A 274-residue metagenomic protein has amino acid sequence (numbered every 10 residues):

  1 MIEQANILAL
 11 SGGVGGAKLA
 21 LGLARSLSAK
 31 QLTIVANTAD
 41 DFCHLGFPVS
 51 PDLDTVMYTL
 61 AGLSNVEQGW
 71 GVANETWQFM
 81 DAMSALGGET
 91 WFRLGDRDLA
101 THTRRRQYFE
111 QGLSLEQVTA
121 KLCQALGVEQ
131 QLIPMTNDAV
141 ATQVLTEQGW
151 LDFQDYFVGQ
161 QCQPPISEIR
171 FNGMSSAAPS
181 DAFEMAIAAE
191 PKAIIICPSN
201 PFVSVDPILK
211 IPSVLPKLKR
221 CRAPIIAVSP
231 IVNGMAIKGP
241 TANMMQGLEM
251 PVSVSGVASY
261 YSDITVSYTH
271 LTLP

Functional and structural regions predicted by a protein language model:
I2-V49, Q117-A120: N-terminal phosphate-binding or glycine-rich loops at protein starts, especially the Walker A/P-loop of NTPases
A29-K30, C221-P224: A short helix->loop->beta-strand "cap" motif at the edges of active sites that frequently abuts
A36-F171: Electropositive, gly/pro-rich neighborhoods at or near active sites that engage anionic ligands
L53-L60, I237-G256: Acidic, Ser/Thr-rich peripheral helices and adjacent loops at domain boundaries
P165-I187: Active-site glycine-rich loop that binds ribose-phosphate moieties when present
I208-L215: Charged helix-capping and loop-helix junction motifs
A223-K238: Short, flexible loop segments at boundaries between secondary-structure elements
T269-P274: Conserved small/polar residues in nucleotide/adenosyl-binding loops
